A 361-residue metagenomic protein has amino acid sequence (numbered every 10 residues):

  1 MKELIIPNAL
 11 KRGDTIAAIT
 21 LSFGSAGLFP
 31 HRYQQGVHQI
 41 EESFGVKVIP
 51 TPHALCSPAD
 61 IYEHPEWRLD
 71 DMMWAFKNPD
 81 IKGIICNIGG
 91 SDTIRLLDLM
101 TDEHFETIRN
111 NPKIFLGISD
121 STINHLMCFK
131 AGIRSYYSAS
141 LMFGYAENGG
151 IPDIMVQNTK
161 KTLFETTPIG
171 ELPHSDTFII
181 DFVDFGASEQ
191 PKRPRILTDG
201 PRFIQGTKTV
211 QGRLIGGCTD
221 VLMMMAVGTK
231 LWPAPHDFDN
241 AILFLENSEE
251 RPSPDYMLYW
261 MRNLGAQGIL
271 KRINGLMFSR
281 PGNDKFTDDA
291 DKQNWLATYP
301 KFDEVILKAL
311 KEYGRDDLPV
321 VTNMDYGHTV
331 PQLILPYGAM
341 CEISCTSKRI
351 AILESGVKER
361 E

Functional and structural regions predicted by a protein language model:
M1-D80: ATP/NTP phosphate-donor binding region
A18, I84, D120, L222 (+2 more regions): Buried hydrophobic positions in well-ordered alpha/beta secondary-structure cores of metabolic enzymes
F76-T101: Long, hydrophobic/aromatic-enriched structural stretches that serve as scaffold segments
D80, F105-I114, I133, I273-N274 (+1 more regions): A short helix->loop->beta-strand "cap" motif at the edges of active sites that frequently abuts
D102-C128, R134-M142: Short, acidic/small-residue loops that bind anionic groups at enzyme active sites
R134-T219: Conserved anion/nucleotide-ligand pocket segment
L214-P254: Oxyanion-binding "anion nests"
P254-E361: C-terminal active-site/capping subdomain that shapes the small-molecule cofactor and substrate pocket of enzyme
